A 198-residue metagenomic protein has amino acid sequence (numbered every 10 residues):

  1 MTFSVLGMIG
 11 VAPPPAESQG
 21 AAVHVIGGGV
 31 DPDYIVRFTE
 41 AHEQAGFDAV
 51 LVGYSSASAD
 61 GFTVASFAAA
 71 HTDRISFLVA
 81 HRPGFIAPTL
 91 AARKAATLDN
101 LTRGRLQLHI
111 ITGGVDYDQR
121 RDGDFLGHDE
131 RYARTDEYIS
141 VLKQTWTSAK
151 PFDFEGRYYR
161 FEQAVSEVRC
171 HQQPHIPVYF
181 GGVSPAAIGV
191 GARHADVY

Functional and structural regions predicted by a protein language model:
M1-T72, Q173-I176: N-terminal beta1-alpha1-beta2 module of alpha/beta enzyme domains
T2-G29, F85-D153: Flexible, glycine-rich active-site loops centered on histidine and acidic residues that chelate a metal or position
F3-I9, V50-V52, S76-H81, L106-I110 (+2 more regions): Hydrophobic faces of well-ordered beta-strands that scaffold small-molecule active sites in alpha/beta enzyme cores
T39, A49, Q144, D196-V197: Well-ordered beta-strand positions
E40-Q44, A65-R74, A95, D99-L106 (+1 more regions): Acidic (Asp/Glu)-rich catalytic clusters
S55-A57, V79-A87: Active-site nucleophile and cofactor-binding loops and adjacent substrate-binding regions of central metabolic enzymes
G61-V79, R134-V141: Alpha-helix-loop-beta-strand connector modules within alpha/beta enzyme cores
S184-G189: Short, glycine/polar-rich helix-capping loops at beta-to-alpha or helix-loop-helix junctions that flank or form
